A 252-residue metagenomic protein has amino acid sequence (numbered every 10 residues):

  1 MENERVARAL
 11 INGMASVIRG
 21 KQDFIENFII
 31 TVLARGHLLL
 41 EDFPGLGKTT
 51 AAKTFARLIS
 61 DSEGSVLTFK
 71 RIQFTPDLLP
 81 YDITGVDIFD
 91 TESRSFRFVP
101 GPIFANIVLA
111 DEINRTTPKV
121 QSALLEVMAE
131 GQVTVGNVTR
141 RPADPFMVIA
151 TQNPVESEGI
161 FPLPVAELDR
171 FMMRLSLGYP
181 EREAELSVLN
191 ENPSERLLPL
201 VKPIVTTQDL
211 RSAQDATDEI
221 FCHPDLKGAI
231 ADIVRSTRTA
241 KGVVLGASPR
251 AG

Functional and structural regions predicted by a protein language model:
E2-L46, R235: Pre-Walker A (pre-P-loop) alpha-helix and adjacent loop at the N terminus of AAA/AAA+ ATPase modules, a conserved
N27-I30, F89-L109: Conserved alpha-helical scaffold flanking the Walker A/P-loop in AAA+ ATPase domains
V32-T75: Walker A/P-loop
D42, D111-E112, A123: Walker B catalytic acidic pair
F43, I83, T151: P-loop (Walker A) phosphate-binding loop of NTP-binding proteins
T75-R94: Conserved NTP-binding/hydrolysis module of P-loop NTPases
D90-R94, T116, V120, M128-I220: Canonical AAA+ ATPase core
F221, T237-G252: C-terminal helical "lid" subdomain and adjoining coupling/linker elements of P-loop NTPases
